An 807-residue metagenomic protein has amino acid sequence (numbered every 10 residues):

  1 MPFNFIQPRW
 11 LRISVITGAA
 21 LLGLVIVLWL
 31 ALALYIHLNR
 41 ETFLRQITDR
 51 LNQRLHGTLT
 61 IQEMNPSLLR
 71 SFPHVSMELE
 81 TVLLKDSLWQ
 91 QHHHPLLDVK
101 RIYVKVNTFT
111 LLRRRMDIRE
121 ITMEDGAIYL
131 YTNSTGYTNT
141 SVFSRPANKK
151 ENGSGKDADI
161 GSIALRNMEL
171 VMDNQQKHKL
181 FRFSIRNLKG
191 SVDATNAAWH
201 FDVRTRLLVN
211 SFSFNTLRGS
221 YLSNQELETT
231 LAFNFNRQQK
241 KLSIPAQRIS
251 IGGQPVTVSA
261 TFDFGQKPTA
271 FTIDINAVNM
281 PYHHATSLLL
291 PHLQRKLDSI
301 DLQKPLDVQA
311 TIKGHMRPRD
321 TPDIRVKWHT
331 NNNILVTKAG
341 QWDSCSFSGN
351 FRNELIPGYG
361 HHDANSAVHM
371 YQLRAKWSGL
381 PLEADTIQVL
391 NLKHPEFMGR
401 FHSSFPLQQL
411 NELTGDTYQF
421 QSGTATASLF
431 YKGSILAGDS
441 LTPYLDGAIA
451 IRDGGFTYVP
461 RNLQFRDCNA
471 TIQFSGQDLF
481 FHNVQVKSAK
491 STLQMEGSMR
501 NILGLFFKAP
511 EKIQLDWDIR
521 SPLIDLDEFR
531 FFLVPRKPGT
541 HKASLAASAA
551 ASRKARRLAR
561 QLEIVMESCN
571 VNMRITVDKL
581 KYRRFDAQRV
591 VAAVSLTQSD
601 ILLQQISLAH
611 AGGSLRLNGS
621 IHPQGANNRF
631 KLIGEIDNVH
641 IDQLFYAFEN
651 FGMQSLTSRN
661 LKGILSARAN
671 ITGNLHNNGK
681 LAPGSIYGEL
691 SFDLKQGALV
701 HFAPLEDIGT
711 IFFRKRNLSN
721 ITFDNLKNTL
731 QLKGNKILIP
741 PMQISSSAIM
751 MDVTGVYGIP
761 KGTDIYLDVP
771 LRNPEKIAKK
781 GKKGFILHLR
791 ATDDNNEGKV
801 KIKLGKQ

Functional and structural regions predicted by a protein language model:
I6-L24: N-terminal Sec-pathway targeting helices
L28-N133, V192-A194, F214-G219, A232-F235 (+1 more regions): Terminal hydrophobic membrane-targeting helix
R50, R54, R70-F72, L111 (+10 more regions): Membrane-proximal interfacial segments on either side of biological membranes
I61-E63, L79, V99, I118 (+11 more regions): Hydrophobic residues on conserved beta-strands that form the core of alpha/beta folds
T81-L84, P245-I251, Y371-W377, N483-V486 (+4 more regions): Short beta-strand segments that buttress and anchor functional surface loops
D117, T122-G153, D159: Non-cytosolic head/periplasmic domains of membrane-anchored proteins
F723-L730: Generic long, charged, amphipathic alpha-helical segments
L732-L738, Q743-I749: Extended serine/threonine-enriched, polar tracts that run as long, contiguous segments within proteins
